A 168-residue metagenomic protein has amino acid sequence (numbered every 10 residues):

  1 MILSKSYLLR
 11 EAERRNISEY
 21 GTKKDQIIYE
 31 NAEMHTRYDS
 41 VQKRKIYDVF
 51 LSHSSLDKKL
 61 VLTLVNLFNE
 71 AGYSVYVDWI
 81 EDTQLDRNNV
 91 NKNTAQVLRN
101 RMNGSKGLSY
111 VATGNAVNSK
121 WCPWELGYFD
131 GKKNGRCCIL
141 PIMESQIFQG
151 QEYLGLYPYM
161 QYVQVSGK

Functional and structural regions predicted by a protein language model:
M1-G104: Conserved N-terminal substructure of TIR/SEFIR domains
L51, Y110, C138-I139: Structural beta-sheet core signal
E81-T83, G114-N115, L140-F148: Short beta-alpha junction loops
D86-N88, W121, Q149: Short Asp/Glu-rich motifs
G104-G107, K133-C137: Short glycine-/polar-rich loops that comprise or flank the Walker A/P-loop and associated switch/sensor motifs
G107-G114: Acidic beta-strand-to-loop metal/phosphate-binding motif
G114-K132: Conserved TIR/SEFIR loop-to-helix hotspot centered on a Trp-containing motif with a nearby acidic residue
P141-Q164: Glycine-rich, charge-decorated loop segments at or immediately adjacent to ligand/cofactor-binding or catalytic sites
